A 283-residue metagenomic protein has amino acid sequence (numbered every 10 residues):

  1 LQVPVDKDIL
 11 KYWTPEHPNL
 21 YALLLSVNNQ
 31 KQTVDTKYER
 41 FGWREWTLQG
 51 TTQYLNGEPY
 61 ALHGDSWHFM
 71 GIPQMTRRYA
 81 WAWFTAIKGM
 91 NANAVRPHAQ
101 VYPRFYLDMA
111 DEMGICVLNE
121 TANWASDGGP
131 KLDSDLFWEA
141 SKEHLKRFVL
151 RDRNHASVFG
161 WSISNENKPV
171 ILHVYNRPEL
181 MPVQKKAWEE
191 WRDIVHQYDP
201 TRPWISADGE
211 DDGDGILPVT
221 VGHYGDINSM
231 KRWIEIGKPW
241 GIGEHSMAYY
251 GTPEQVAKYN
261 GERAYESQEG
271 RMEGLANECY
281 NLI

Functional and structural regions predicted by a protein language model:
L1-P103, M109, M113-V117, H144 (+7 more regions): Secreted/periplasmic carbohydrate-active enzymes, especially glycoside hydrolases
W81-A82, A94-I283: Substrate-binding/catalytic cleft of secreted carbohydrate-active enzymes, primarily glycoside hydrolases
